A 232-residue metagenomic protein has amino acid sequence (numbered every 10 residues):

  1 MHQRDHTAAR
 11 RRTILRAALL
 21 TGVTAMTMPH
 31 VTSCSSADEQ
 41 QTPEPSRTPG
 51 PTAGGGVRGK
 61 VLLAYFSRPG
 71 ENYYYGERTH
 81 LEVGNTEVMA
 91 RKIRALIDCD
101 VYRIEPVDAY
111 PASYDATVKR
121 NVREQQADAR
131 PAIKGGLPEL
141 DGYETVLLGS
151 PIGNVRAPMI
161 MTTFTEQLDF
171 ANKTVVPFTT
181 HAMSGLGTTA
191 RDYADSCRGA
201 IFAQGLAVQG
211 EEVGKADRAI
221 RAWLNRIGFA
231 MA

Functional and structural regions predicted by a protein language model:
M1-A9, T24-A25: N-terminal secretory signal peptides
Q3-H6, R16, L20, Q40 (+1 more regions): Extracytoplasmic entry segments of secretory-pathway proteins
T13-C34: N-terminal export signals
S33-Y143, V155, N225-M231: N-terminal beta1-alpha1-beta2 submodule of the flavodoxin-like/Rossmannoid cofactor-binding fold
F66-S67, I104-V107, G149-P151, F178-H181 (+1 more regions): Active-site-proximal beta-strand/loop segments in catalytic clefts of secreted hydrolases
V83, E87, R91, P158 (+2 more regions): Short, surface-exposed alpha-helical segments at coil->helix boundaries
P111-I201: Helix-loop-strand module that forms the ligand-binding subsite of alpha/beta enzymes
I201-A232: Glycine-rich phosphate/pyrophosphate-binding loop and the adjoining helix
